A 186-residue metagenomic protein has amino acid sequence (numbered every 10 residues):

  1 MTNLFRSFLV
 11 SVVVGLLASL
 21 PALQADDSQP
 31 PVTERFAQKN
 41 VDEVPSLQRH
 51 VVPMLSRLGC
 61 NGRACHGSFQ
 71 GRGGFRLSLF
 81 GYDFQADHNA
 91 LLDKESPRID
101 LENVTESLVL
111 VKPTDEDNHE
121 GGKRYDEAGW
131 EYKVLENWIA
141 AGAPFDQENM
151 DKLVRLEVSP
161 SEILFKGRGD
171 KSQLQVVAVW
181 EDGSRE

Functional and structural regions predicted by a protein language model:
M1-F5: N-terminal secretory signal peptides that target proteins for export/translocation
S7-S19: Bacterial N-terminal signal peptides
L23-E186: Aromatic- and Gly/Pro-enriched helix-to-coil junctions and flexible linker segments
